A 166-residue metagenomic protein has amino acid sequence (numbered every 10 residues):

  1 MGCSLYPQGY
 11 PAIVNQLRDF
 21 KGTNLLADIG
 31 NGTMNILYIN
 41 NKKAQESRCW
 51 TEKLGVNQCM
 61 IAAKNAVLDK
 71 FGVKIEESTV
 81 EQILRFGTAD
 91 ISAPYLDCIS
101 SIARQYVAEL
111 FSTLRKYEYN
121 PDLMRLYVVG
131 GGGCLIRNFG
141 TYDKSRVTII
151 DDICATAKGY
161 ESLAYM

Functional and structural regions predicted by a protein language model:
M1-N24, Q45-Q58, S78-M166: Nucleotide/phosphate-binding catalytic cleft detector across ATP-hydrolyzing and phosphate-transferring enzymes
A12, I39-K42, A66-V73, T113: Short hydrophobic alpha-helical module
L17-Q45, A63: Gly/Thr-rich phosphate-binding beta-strand-loop-beta motif of the actin/hexokinase/Hsp70
L54-E76: Conserved ATP-utilizing enzyme core subdomain
